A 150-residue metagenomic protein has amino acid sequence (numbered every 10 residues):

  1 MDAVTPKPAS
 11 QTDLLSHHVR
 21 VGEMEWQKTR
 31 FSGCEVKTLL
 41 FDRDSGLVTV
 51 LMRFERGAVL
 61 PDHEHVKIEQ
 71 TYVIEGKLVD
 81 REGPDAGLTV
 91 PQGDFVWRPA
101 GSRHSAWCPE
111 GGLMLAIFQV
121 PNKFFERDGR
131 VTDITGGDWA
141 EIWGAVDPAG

Functional and structural regions predicted by a protein language model:
M1-G46, R130-G150: A short, N-terminal "cap"/entry segment at the start of jelly-roll beta-barrel domains of the cupin/DSBH fold
K37-L40, S45-H65, V90, P99-G101: Conserved short histidine dyad/triad with adjacent acidic residue
L47, E69, G111: Conserved catalytic motifs of the protein kinase core domain
L51-R53, K77, I117: Residue-level recognition of well-ordered beta-strand positions that form the cores of beta-sheet-rich folds across
R56, H65-G83: Glycine- and acidic-residue-biased ligand/ion/polar-headgroup-sensing regions
H65-K67, G87-D94, R130-T132: "Short basic amphipathic alpha-helical interaction patches in structured regions
R81-C108: Short acidic-glycine-tyrosine-enriched beta hairpin
A100-R127: Ligand-binding loop in jelly-roll beta-barrel domains
